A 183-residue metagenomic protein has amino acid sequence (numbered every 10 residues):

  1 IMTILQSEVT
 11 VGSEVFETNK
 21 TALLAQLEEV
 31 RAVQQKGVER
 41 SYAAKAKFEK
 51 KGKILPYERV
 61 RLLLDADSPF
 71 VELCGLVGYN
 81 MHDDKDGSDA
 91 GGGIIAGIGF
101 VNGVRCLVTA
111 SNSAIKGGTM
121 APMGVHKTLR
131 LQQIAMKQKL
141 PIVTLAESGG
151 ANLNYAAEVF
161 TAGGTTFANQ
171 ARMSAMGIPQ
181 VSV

Functional and structural regions predicted by a protein language model:
M2-V181: Terminal-region recognition feature
